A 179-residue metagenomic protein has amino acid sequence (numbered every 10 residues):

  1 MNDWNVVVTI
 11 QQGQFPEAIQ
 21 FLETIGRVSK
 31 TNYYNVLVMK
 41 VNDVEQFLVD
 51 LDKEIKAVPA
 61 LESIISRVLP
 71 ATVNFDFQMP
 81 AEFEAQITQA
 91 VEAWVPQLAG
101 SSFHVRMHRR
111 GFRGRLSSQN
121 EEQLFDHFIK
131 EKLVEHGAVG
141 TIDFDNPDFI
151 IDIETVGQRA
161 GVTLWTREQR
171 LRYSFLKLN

Functional and structural regions predicted by a protein language model:
M1-N179: SAM-dependent transferase fold signal centered on methyltransferase-like domains, encompassing both Class I
